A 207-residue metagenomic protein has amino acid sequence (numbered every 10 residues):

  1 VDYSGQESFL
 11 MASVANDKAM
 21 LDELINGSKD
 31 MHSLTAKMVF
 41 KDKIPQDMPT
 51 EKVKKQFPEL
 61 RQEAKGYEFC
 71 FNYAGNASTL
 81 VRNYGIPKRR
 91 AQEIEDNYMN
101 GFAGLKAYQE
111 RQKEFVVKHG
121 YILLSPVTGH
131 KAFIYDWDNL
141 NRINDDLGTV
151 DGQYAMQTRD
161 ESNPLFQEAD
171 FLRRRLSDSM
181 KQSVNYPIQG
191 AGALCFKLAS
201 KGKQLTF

Functional and structural regions predicted by a protein language model:
V1-F207: Conserved catalytic core of nucleotide polymerization and phosphodiester-bond processing enzymes
